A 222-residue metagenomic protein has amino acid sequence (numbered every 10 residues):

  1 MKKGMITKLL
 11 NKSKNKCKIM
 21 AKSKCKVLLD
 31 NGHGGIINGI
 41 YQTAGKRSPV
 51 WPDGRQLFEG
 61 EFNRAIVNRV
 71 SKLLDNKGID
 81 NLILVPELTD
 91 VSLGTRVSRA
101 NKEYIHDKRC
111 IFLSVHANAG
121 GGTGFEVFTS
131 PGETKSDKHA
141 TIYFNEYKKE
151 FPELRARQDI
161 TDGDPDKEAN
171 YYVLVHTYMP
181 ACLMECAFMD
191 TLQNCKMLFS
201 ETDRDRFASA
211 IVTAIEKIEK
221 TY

Functional and structural regions predicted by a protein language model:
I6, L10, K14-R96: Active-site histidine-acidic residue metal-binding/catalytic motifs, centered on HxH/HExxH-like signatures
S23-C25, D75-L82, H106-F112, E150-E153 (+1 more regions): Loop/turn elements at helix/coil->beta-strand transitions in domains of secreted/extracellular proteins
C25-L28, F112-S114, N118, I160-Y222: Active-site-adjacent mobile loop/cap segments within catalytic or ligand-binding domains
H33-I36, N81, E87-V91, A117-G122 (+4 more regions): Solvent-exposed loop/turn segments at secondary-structure junctions within structured extracellular/periplasmic domains
I36-F58, N118-E150: A short, glycine/acidic-enriched catalytic loop
L57-A65, D90-G94, E133-K138, L198-R206: Soluble non-cytosolic domains of exported or imported proteins
R64-V67, S71, G94-V97, D137-F144 (+3 more regions): Extracytoplasmic/secreted envelope proteins and their assembly/folding machinery, especially bacterial periplasmic
L93-R109, Y171-T177: Mature extracellular/periplasmic domains of secretome proteins
